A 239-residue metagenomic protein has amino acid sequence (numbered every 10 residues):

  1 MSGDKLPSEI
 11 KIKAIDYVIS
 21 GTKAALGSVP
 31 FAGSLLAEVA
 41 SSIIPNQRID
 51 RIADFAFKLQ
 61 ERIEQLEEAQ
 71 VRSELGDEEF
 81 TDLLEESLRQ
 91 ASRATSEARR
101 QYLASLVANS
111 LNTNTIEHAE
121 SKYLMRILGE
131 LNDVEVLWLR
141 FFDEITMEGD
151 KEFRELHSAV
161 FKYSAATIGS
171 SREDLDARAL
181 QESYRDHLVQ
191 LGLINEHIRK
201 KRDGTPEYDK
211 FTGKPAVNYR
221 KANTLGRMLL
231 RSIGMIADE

Functional and structural regions predicted by a protein language model:
G3-K58: Membrane-inserting effector segments that mediate pore formation, membrane fusion, or transient membrane insertion
E9, T95, R172-D176: Short acidic, glycine/proline-enriched loop segments that cap or flank alpha-helices
Y17, G21, F31, L35 (+7 more regions): Residue-level detector of well-ordered alpha-helical segments, enriched for hydrophobic/aromatic packing positions
I44-E86, Q90: Amphipathic, membrane-active segments
R62, L66-A69, Q90, A94 (+4 more regions): Surface-exposed polar/charged interaction patches
D82-N112: N-terminal leader segment of winged-helix/HTH proteins
Q101-E239: Long, helix-rich, hydrophobic modules that act as membrane-proximal anchors or helical bundle/coiled-coil regulators
